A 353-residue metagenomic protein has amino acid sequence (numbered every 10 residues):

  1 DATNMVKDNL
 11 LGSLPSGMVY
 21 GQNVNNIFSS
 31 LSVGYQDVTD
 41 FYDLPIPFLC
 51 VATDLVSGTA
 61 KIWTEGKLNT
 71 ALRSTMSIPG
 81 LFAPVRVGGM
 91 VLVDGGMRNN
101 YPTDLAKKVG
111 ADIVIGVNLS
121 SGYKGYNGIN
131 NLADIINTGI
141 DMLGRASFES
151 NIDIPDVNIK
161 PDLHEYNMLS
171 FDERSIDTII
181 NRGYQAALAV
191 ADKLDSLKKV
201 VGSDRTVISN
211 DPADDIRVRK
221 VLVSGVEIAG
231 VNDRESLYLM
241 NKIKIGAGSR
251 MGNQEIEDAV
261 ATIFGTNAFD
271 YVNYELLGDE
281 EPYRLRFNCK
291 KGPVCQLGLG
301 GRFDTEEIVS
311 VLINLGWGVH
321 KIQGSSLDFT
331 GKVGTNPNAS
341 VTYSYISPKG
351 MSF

Functional and structural regions predicted by a protein language model:
D1-A261, G265-L277, Y283, C289-G292: Patatin-like phospholipase
Q254, A259, Y271-F353: Gram-negative/organellar outer-membrane beta-barrel architecture
